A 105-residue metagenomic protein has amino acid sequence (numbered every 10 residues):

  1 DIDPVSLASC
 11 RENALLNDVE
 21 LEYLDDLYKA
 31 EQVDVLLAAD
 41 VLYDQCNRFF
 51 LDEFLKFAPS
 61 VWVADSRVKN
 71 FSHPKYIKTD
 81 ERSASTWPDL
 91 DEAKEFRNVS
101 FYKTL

Functional and structural regions predicted by a protein language model:
D1-L105: S-adenosylmethionine-dependent methyltransferases
